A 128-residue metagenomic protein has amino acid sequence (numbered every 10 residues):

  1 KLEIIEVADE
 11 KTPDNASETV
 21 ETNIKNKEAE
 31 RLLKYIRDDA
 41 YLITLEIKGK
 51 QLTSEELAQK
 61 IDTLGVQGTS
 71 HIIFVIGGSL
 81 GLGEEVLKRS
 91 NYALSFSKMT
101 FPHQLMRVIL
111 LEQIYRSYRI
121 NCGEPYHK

Functional and structural regions predicted by a protein language model:
K1-E3, Y92: Conserved beta-strand segments of alpha/beta enzyme cores
E3-S70: S-adenosyl-L-methionine/SAH cofactor-binding core of RNA-modifying enzymes
P13-D14, L82-E85: Switch/connector loops and helix/strand junctions flanking conserved nucleotide-binding motifs in nucleotide-processing
G49, L80-L82: Conserved nucleotide-binding/hydrolysis micro-motifs of P-loop NTPases
G77: Rossmann-fold NAD(P)-binding glycine/threonine-rich loop
E84-K128: Structured adenosyl-cofactor binding patch, chiefly the S-adenosyl-L-methionine
